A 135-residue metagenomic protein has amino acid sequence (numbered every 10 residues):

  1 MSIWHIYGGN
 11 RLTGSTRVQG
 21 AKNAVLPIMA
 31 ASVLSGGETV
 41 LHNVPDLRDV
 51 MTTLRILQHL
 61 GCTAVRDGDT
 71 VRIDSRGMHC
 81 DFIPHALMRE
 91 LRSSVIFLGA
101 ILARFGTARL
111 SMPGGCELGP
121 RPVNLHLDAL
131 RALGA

Functional and structural regions predicted by a protein language model:
M1-A135: Structural preference for solvent-exposed beta-strand-turn elements and adjacent flexible terminal/loop segments within
